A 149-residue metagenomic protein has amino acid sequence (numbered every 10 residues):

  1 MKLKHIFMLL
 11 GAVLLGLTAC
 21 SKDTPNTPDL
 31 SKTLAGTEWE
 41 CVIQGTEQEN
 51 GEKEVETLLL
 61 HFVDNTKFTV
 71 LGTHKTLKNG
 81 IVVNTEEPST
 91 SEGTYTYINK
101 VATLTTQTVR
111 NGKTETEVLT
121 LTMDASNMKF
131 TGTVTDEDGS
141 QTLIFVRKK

Functional and structural regions predicted by a protein language model:
M1-H5, S21-K22: Positively charged n-region of N-terminal signal peptides that target proteins for export
I6-L14: Sec-dependent N-terminal signal peptides
G16-A19: C-terminal motif of bacterial Sec signal peptides marking the signal peptidase cleavage site
S21-T90, V101-K149: Lipid interaction determinants
I98: Winged helix-turn-helix DNA-binding recognition segment
